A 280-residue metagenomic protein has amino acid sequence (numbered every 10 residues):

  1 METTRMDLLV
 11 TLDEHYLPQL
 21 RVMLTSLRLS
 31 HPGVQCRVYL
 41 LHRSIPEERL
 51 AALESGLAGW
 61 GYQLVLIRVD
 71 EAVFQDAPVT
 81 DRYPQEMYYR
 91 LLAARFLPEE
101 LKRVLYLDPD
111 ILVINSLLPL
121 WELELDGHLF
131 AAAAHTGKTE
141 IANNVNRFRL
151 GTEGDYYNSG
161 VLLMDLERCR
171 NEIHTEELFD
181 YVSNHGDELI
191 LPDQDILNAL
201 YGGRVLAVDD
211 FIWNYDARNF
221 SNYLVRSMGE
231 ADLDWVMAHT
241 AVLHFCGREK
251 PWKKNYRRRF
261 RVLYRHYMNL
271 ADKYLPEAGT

Functional and structural regions predicted by a protein language model:
M1-L12, G33, M164-T280: A glycosyltransferase accessory/donor-loop signature
S26-V34: Short, acidic, metal-binding catalytic loop of nucleotide-sugar glycosyltransferases
C36-S44, A132-A134: Short internal beta-strands
R49-F96: Active-site-proximal specificity loops/subdomain of glycosyltransferases
V104: Short aromatic/hydrophobic "clamp" motif used to bind/position activated sugar donors
L107: Catalytic metal- and UDP-sugar-binding loop of GT-A-like glycosyltransferases, i.e., residues flanking the conserved
I111-R147: Conserved donor-nucleotide/metal-binding helix-loop-beta segment in metal-dependent transferases, i.e., the alpha-helix
L150-V161: A recurrent flexible, glycine/aromatic-enriched loop bordering the glycosyltransferase active site that acts as
